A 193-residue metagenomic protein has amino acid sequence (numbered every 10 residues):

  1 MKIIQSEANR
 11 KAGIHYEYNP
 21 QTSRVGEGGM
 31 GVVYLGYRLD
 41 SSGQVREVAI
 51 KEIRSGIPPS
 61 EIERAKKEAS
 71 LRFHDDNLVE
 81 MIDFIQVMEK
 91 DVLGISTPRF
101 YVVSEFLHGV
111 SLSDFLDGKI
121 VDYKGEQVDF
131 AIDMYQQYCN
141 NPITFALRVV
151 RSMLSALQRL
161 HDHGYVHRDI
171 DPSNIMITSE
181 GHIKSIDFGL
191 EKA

Functional and structural regions predicted by a protein language model:
T22-G28, V33: Protein kinase glycine-rich loop
R38-E63: ATP-binding glycine-rich loop module of kinase domains
E68-D76: Structural motif at the C-terminus of the N-lobe alphaC helix and the adjacent alphaC-beta4 loop of the Hanks-type
E80-F100: Short beta-strand micro-motifs within the conserved protein kinase catalytic domain, predominantly in the N-lobe
I95-S111, F115: Conserved short submotifs of the Hanks-type protein kinase catalytic core that shape the nucleotide-binding pocket
V149-V150: Activation segment signature within eukaryotic-like protein kinase domains
H161-I177: Catalytic-loop of the protein kinase fold
